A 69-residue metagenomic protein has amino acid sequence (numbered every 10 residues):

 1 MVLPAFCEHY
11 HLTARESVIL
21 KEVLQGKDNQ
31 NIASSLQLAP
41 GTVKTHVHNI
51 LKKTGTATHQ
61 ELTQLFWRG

Functional and structural regions predicted by a protein language model:
M1-A14, Q30: Linker/hinge segments immediately adjacent to helix-turn-helix/homeobox DNA-binding domains
F6-E8, V23, I50: Residues marking the start of alpha-helices
S17-V18, E61: Pre-recognition alpha-helix immediately N-terminal to the DNA-recognition helix within helix-turn-helix or winged-helix
K21, S34, Q64: A cross-family signal for key residues in well-ordered alpha-helices that form functional helical elements
V23-K27, F66: Short helix-to-turn junction characteristic of helix-turn-helix DNA-binding domains, especially the helix
G26-E61: Recognition helix of helix-turn-helix DNA-binding domains
H59-G69: Short, basic, alpha-helical segments at the C-terminal edge of helix-turn-helix-like DNA-binding modules
